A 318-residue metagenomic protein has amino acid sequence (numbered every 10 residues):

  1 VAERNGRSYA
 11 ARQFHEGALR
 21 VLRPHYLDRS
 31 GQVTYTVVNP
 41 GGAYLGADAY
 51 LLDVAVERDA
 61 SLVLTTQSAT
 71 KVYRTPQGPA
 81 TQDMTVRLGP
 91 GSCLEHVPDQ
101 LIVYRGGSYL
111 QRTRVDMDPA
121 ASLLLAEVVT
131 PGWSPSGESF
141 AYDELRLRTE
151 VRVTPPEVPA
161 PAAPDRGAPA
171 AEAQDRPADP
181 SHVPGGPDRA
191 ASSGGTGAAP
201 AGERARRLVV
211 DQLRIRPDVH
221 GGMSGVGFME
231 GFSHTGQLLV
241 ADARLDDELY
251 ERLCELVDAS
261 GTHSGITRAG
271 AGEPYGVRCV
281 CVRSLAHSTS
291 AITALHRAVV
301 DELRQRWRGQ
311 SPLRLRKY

Functional and structural regions predicted by a protein language model:
V1-L101, R105-R112, D301: N-terminal, charged/glycine-rich beta-strand/loop interface patches
H15, A69, G167, G195-P200 (+1 more regions): A short, sequence-level motif marking secondary-structure junctions
L64, L123-E127: Short, hydrophobic/aromatic beta-strand segments
D99-L101, A126-P131: Short, surface-exposed recognition loops or helix-turn segments adjacent to catalytic cores
D118-A120: Outer-membrane beta-barrel channels and translocator barrels
V129-V158, P200-Y318: A structural signal for small-residue-enriched, beta-sheet-centric alpha/beta enzyme cores and oligomeric scaffold folds
T154-A205: Intrinsically disordered, low-complexity terminal tails and inter-domain linkers enriched for S/T/G/P/D/E
